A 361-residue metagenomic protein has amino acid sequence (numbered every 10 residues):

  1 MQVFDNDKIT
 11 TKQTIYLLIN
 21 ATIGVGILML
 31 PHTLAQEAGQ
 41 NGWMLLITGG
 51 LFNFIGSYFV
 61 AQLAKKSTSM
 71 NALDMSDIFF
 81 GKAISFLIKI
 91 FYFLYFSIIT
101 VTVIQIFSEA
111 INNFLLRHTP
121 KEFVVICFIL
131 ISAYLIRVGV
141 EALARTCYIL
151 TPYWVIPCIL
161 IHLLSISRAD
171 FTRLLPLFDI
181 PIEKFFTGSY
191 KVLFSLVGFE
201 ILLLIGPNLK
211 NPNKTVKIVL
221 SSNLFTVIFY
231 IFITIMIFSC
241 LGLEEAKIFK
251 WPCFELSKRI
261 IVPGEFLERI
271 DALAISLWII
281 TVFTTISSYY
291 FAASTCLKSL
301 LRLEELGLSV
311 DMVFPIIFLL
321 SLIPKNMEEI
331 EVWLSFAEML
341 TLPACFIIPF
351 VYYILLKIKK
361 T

Functional and structural regions predicted by a protein language model:
M1-H32, E37-N41, N208-L209, L355-T361: Membrane-interface "cap" regions at the ends of multi-pass membrane proteins
I27-H32, Q36-K121: Membrane helical hairpin/interfacial module
N41, L45-G50, T146-W154, L209-M236: Junctions where cytoplasmic loops transition into the N-terminal start of transmembrane alpha-helices in multi-pass
N71, R137-I149, L175-F178, I201-F225 (+1 more regions): Hydrophobic, small-residue-rich membrane helices and short re-entrant helix-turn-helix hairpins that build
S97-T100, I104, I136, P152-F178 (+3 more regions): Hydrophobic alpha-helical segments and their helix-loop junctions in multi-pass secondary transporters
F107, E122-F123, L135-S165, A337-I348: Membrane-interface loop-to-helix entry segments
I111-C127, I131, P152-K214, I218 (+2 more regions): Helix-loop-helix junctions that connect adjacent transmembrane segments in multi-pass membrane transporters
C240-I270: Membrane-interface interhelical connector segments
